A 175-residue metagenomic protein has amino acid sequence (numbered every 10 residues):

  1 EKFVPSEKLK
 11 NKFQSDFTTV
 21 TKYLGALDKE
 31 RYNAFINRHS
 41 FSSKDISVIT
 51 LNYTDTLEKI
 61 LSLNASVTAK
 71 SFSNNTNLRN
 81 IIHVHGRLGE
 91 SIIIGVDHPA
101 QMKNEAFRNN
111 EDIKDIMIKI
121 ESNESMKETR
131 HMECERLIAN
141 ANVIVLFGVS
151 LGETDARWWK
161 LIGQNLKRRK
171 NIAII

Functional and structural regions predicted by a protein language model:
E1-I175: Conserved catalytic alpha/beta core of Sir2/sirtuin-type deacylases, generalized to analogous enzyme cores that bind
